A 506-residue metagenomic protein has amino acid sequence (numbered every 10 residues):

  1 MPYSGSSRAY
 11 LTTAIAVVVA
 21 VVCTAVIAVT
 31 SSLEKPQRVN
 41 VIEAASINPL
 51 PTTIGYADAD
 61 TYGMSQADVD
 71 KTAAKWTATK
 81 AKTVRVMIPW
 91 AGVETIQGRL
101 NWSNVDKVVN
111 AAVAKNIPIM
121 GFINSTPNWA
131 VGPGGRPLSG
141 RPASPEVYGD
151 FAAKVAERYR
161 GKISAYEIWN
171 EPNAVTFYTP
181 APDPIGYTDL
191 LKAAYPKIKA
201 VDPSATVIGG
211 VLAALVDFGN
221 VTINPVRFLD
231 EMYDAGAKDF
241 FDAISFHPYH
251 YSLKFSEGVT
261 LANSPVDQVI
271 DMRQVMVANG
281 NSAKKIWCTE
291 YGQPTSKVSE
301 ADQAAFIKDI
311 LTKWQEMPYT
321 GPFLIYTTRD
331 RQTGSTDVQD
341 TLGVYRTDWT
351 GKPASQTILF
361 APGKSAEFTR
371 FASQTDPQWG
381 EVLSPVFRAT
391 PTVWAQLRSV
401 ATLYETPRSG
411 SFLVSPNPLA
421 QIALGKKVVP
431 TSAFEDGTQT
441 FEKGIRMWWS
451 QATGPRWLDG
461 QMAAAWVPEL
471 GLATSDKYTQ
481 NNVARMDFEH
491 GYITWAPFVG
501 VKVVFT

Functional and structural regions predicted by a protein language model:
P2-S32: Secretory targeting and sorting signals
A25-I47, F360-A366, T506: N-terminal low-complexity, Pro/Thr-rich disordered segments that flank secretion/membrane-targeting signals
P36-K82, M87-P89: Boundary/entry segment of secreted carbohydrate-active catalytic domains
T52-D58, K82-V86, I119-I123, S164-I168 (+4 more regions): Hydrophobic faces of well-ordered beta-strands that scaffold small-molecule active sites in alpha/beta enzyme cores
W76-D217, V221, Y251, S282: Substrate-binding cleft and catalytic face of glycoside hydrolase catalytic domains, especially the flexible beta-alpha
N101, M120, A130, R158 (+5 more regions): Aromatic-rich peripheral "rim/lid" segments of glycoside hydrolase catalytic domains that contact and position glycan
P145, G149, D183-A304, K308 (+2 more regions): Noncatalytic carbohydrate-binding groove/subsite architecture in carbohydrate-active enzymes
P362-T506: Extended, compositionally biased repeat/scaffold regions that form elongated interaction surfaces
